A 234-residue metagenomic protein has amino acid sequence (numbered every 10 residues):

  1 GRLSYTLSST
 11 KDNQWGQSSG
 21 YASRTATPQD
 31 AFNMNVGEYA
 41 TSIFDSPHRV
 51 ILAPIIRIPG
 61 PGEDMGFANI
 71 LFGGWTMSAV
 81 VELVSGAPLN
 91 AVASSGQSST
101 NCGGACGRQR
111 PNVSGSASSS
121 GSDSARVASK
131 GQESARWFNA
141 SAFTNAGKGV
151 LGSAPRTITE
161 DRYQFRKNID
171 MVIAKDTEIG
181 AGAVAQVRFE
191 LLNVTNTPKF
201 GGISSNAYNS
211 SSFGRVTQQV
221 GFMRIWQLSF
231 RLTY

Functional and structural regions predicted by a protein language model:
G1-Y234: Short, solvent-exposed micro-motifs at the edges of structured domains
